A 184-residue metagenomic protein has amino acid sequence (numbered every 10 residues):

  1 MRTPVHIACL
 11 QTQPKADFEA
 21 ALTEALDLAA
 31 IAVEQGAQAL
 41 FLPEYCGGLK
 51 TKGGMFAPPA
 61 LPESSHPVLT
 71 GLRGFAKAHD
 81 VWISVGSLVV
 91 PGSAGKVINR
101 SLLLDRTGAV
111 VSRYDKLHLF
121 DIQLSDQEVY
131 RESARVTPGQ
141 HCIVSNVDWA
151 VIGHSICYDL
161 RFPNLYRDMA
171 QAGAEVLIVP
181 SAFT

Functional and structural regions predicted by a protein language model:
M1-A39, I178: N-terminal active-site segment of His-dependent metallophosphoesterases
M1-T3, G36, K77-H79, V97 (+3 more regions): Residue-level preference for short coil/turn positions at secondary-structure junctions
P14, C46, H118: Short, glycine/serine-rich, charged loops/turns that create anion-binding and catalytic segments at active sites
F18, L26-T107, R113, T184: Cys-nucleophile CN-hydrolase/nitrilase-fold catalytic domain and related Cys-dependent amidase chemistry that acts on
A20-E24, S64-V68, T137, C157 (+1 more regions): Soluble or luminal CAZymes and related metallo-dependent hydrolases
Q38, W82, V151, E175-V176: Residue-level detector of anion-binding/catalytic polar loops
A60-L61, V176-P180: Short hydrophobic/aromatic-enriched beta-strand-loop microsegments
G92-A172, P180, T184: Active-site catalytic loop in hydrolytic enzyme cores
